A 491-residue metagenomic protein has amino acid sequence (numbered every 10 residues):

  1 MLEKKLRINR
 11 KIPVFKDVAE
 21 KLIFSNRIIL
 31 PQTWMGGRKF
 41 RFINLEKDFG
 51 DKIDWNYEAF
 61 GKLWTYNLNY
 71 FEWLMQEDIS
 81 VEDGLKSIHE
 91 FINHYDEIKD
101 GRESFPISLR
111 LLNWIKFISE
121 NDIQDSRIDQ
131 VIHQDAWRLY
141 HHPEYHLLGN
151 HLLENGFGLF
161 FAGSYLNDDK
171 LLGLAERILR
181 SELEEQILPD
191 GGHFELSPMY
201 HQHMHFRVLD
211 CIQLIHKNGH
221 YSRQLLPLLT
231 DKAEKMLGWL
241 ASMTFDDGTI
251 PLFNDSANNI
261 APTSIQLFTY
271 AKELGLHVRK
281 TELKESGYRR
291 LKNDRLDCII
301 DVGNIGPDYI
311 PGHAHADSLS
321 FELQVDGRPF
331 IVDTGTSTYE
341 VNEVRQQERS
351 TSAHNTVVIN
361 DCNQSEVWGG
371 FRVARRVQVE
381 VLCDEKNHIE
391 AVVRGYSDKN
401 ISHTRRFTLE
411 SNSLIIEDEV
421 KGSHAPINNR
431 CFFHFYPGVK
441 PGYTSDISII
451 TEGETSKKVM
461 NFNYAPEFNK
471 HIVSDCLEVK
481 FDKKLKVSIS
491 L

Functional and structural regions predicted by a protein language model:
M1-F49: Extreme N-terminal leader/anchor segments
F40, R289-N293, F321-L323, P441-D446 (+1 more regions): Short acidic-hydrophobic surface loop/beta-edge motif
I43, K292-L296, D326, N360 (+1 more regions): Short strand-coil-strand connectors
K47, L296-C298, F330, Q364 (+1 more regions): Short, isolated positions in well-ordered beta-strands
K52, A59-A233: Aromatic-lined, polymer-binding surfaces characteristic of secreted/periplasmic polysaccharide-degrading enzymes
E154, A314-S318, S352-H354: Short, solvent-exposed loop/turn segments at the edges of secondary structure
G192-V332, T336, C383-E390: Carbohydrate-active enzyme catalytic cores, enriched for enzymes that act on polyanionic acidic polysaccharides
Y339-L491: CBM-like, beta-strand-rich accessory domains located in the C-terminal region of large, secreted polysaccharide-active
